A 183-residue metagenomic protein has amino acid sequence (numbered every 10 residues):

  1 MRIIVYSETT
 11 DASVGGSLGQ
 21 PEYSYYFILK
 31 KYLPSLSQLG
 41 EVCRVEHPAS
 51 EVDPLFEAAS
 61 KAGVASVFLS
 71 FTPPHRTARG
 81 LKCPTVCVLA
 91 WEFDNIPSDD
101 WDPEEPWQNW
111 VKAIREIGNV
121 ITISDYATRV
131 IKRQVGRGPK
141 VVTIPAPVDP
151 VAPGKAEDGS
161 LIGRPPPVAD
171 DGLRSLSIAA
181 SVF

Functional and structural regions predicted by a protein language model:
M1-T72, A78-L81: N-terminal pre-catalytic "stem/leader" segment of glycosyltransferase-like enzymes
V5-D11, P73, C87-F93, A146-P147: Short loop/turn segments at strand-loop or loop-helix junctions that form parts of catalytic or ligand-binding pockets
G15-Q20, G80-K82, D99-D100, Q134 (+1 more regions): Short aromatic-enriched loop/helix-cap "lid" or pocket-rim segments at secondary-structure transitions that line
E22, L29-L39, E116-Q134: Conserved beta-strand->loop/alpha-helix structural units within folded catalytic cores of enzymes with alpha/beta
F27, K112-R115, P139: Short, well-structured alpha-helical interface segments that form or flank functional binding sites
S37-G40, F93, P97, V148 (+1 more regions): Generic secondary-structure transition motif, activating predominantly at the C-termini of alpha-helices
R44-N119, D125-I131: Extended catalytic core of nucleotide-activated donor transferases of GT-like folds
G118-R129, R137-F183: Donor nucleotide-sugar binding/catalytic pocket of nucleotide-sugar-dependent glycosyltransferases
